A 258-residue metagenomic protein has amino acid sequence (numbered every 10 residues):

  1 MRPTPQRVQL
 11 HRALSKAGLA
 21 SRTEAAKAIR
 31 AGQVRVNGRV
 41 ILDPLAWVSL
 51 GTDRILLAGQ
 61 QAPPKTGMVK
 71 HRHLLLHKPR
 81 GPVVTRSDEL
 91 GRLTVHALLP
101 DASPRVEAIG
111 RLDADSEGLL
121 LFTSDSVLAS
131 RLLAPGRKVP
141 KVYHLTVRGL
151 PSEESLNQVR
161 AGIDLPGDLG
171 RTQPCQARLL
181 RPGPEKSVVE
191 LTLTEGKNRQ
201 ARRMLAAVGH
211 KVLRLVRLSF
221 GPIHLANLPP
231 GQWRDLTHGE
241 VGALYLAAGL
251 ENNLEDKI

Functional and structural regions predicted by a protein language model:
M1-I258: Basic, flexible Lys/Arg- and Gly-enriched helix-loop patches that mediate nucleic-acid binding at interfaces with rRNA
